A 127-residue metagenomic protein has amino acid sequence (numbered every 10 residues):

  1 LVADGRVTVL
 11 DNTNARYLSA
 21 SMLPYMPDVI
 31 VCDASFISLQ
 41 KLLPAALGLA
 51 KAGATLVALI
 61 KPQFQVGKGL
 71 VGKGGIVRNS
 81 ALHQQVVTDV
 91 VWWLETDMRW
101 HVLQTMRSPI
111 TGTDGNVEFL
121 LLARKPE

Functional and structural regions predicted by a protein language model:
L1-K41: S-adenosyl-L-methionine
A15-R16, P62-V66, P109-I110: Short "lid" loop at the C-terminus of a central beta-strand within the Rossmann-like core of SAM-dependent
I30, K61, G115: Residue-level signature of catalytic and energy-coupling elements of molecular machines, predominantly ATP/GTP-dependent
Q40-V57: A short glycine-rich, Lys/Arg-flanked "PGG" loop and its adjoining helix->strand segment in the class I
P62-N79: Short, glycine-/aromatic-enriched active-site segment of Class I SAM-dependent methyltransferases
H83-M98: Short alpha-helix
R99-P109: Conserved S-adenosyl-L-methionine
I110-E127: Core SAM-dependent methyltransferase catalytic element
